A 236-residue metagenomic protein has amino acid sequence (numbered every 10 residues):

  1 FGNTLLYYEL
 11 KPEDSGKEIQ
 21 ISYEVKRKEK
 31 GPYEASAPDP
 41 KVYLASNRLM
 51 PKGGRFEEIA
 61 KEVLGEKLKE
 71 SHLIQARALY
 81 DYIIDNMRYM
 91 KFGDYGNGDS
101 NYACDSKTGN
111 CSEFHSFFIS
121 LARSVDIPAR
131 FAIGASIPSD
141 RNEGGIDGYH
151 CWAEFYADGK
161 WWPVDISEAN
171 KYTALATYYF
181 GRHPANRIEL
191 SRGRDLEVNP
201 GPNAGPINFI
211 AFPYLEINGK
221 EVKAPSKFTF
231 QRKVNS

Functional and structural regions predicted by a protein language model:
F1-K28: Intrinsically disordered, low-complexity N-terminal segments that are enriched in acidic
P12-K17, K67-H72, R123-D126, A157-K160: A short, structured loop/turn motif at beta-sheet edges
E13, K52, S71, Q75 (+3 more regions): Generic detector of ordered secondary-structure context
E18-D105: Acidic low-complexity segments
E70, Y102-G109, E113, D140-G144: A short glycine-/small-residue-rich loop at the edge of a beta-strand within enzyme catalytic domains
Q75, L79, K107-A122: Active-site nucleophilic cysteine motif
S116-N208: Hydrophobic/aromatic-rich core segments of domains that either
R192-S236: Short hairpin/turn module used for nucleic-acid contact or packing/dimerization
